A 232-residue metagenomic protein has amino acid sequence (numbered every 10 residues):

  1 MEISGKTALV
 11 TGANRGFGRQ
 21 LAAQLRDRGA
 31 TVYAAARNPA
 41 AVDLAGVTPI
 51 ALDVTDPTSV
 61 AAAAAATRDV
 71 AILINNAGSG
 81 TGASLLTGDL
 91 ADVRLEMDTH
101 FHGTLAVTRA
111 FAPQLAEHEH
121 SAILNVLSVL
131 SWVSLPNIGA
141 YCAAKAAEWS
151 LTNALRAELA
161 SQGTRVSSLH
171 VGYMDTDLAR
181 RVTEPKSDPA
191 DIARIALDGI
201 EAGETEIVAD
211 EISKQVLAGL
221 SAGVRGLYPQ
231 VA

Functional and structural regions predicted by a protein language model:
T7, N14-R15: Conserved glycine-rich cofactor-binding loop
A77-G82: Conserved NAD(P)H cofactor-binding loop of Rossmann-fold oxidoreductase domains
S84-R94: Substrate-binding pocket helix/loop in short-chain dehydrogenase/reductase
L86, L135-G139: Active-site loop immediately N-terminal to the catalytic Tyr-X3-Lys motif of short-chain dehydrogenase/reductase
T108, A144: Active-site helix of classical SDR
S128: Residue(s) in the substrate-gating loop at a strand-loop-helix junction that position the organic substrate next
S168, T176, R180-A218: C-terminal helical subdomain
